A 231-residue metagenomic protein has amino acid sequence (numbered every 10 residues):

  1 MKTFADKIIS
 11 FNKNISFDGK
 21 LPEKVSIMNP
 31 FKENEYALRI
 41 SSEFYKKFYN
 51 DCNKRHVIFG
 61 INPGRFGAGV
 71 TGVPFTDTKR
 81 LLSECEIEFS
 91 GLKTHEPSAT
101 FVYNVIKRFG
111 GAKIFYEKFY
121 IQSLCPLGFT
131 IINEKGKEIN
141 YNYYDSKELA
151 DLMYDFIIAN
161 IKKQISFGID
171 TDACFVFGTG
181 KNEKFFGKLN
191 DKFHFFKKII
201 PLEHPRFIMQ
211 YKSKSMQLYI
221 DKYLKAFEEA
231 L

Functional and structural regions predicted by a protein language model:
K2-A173, E183-K188, P201, F207-Y211 (+1 more regions): A polyanion-binding, active-site-adjacent surface
V176-F177: Short beta-strand scaffold positions
G180: Flavin (FAD/FMN) cofactor-binding core of flavoprotein oxidoreductases
L189-F193: Active-site catalytic pocket residues across diverse enzymes, especially alpha/beta-hydrolases
H194-E203: Short hydrophobic/aromatic-enriched beta-strand-loop microsegments
